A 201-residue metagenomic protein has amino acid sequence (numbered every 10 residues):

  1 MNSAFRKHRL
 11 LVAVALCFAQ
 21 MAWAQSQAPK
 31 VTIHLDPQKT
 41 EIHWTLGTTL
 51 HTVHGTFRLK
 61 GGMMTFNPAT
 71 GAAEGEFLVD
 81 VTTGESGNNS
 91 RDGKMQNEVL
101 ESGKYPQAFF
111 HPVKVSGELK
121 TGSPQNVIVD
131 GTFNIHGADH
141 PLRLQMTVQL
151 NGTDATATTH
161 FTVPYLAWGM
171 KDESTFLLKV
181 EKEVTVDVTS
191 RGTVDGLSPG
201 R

Functional and structural regions predicted by a protein language model:
N2-V12: Bacterial N-terminal signal peptides that target proteins for export
L11-M21: Bacterial N-terminal signal peptides
A24-R201: Low-complexity, acidic/polar, glycine-enriched regions of mature
